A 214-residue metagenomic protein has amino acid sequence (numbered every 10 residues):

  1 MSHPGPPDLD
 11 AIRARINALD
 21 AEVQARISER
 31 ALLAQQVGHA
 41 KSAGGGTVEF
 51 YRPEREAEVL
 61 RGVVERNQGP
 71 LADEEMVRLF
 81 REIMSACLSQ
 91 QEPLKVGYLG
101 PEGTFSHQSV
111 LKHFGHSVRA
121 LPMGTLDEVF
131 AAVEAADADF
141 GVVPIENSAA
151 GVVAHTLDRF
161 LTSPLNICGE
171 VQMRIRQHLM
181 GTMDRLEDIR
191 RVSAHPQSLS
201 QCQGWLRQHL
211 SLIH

Functional and structural regions predicted by a protein language model:
M1-H214: Domain-level signature for soluble enzymes in the chorismate/prephenate branch of the shikimate pathway
